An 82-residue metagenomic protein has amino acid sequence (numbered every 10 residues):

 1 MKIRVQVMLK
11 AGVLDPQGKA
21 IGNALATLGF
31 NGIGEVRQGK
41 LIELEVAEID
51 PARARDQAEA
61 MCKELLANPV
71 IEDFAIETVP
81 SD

Functional and structural regions predicted by a protein language model:
M1-A11, K40-L44: Short glycine-/aliphatic-rich beta-strand segments at the starts of folded cytosolic domains
Q6, V36, E45, E77-V79: Solvent-exposed beta-strand sheet faces enriched in polar/charged residues
L9-A11, E48, P80: Non-catalytic surface loops within mature trypsin-like serine protease
G12-L28: Short amphipathic alpha-helix segments
L14-P16, I49-D56: Short, conserved charged micro-motifs
G18-K19, Q38-L41, I71, A75-I76: Short capping/connector residues at structural and topological boundaries
F30-R37: N-terminal glycine-rich anion-binding loops that anchor highly charged ligand groups
A54-D82: C-terminal structural segments of small proteins and small subunits
